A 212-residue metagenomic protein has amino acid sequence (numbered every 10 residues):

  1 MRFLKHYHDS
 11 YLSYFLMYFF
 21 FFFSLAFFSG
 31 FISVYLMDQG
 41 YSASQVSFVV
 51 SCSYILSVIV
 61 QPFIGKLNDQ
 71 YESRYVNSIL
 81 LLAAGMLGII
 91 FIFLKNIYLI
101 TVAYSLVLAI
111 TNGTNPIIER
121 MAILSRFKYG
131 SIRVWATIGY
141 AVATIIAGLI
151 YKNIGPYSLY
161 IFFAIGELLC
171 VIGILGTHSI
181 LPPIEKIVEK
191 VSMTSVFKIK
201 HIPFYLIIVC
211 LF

Functional and structural regions predicted by a protein language model:
M1-H8, L175-I208: Juxtamembrane intracellular "pre-TM" segments in multi-pass secondary transporters
R2-Y54, H201-L211: Helix-loop boundary and gating motifs at the non-cytosolic
F19, L87, F91, I97-T114 (+1 more regions): Hydrophobic core of transmembrane alpha-helices in multi-pass small-molecule transporters, especially MFS/SLC-type
Y54-P62, Y140-A141, I145: Residue-level signature of mid-helix packing/kink "hotspots" within the transmembrane helices of 12-pass Major
I59-E72, Y151: Helix-to-loop junctions at the C-terminal end of transmembrane segments in multipass secondary transporters
D69-L81: Cytoplasmic membrane-interface "Motif A"-like loop-to-helix N-cap segments of 12-TM Major Facilitator Superfamily
T111-R126: Intracellular juxtamembrane helix-capping segments at the cytosolic ends of symmetry-related transmembrane helices
S158-G176: Symmetry-related core transmembrane helices of the 12-TM Major Facilitator Superfamily/SLC fold
